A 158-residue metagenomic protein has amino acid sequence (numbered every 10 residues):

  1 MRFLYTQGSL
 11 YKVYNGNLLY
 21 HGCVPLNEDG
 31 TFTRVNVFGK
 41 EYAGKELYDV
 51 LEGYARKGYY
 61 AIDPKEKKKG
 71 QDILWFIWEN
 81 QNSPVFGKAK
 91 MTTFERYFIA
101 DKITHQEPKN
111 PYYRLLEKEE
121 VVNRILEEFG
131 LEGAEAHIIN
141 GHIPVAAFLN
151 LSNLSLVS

Functional and structural regions predicted by a protein language model:
M1-S158: Feature recognizes metal-dependent phosphohydrolase scaffolds
